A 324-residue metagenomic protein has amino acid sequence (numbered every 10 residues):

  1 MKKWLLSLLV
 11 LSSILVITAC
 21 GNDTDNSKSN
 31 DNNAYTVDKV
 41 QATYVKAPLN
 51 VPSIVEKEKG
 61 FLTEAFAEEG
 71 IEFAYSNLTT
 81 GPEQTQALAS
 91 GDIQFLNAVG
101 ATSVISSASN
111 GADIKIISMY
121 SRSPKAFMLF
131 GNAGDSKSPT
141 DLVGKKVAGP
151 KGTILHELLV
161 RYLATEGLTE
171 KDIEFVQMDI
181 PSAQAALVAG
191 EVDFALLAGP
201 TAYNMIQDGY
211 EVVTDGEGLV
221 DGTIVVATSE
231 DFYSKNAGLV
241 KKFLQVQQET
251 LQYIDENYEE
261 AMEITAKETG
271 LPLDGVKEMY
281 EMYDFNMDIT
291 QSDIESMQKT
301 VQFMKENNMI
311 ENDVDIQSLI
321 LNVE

Functional and structural regions predicted by a protein language model:
L8-L9, G21-D38: Short, low-complexity, disordered segments immediately C-terminal to signal peptides in bacterial exported proteins
V16-A19: C-terminal motif of bacterial Sec signal peptides marking the signal peptidase cleavage site
N30-A34, G131-V147, S234-A237: Flexible hinge/capping segments at coil-to-helix
A34-E58, K151: Extracytoplasmic "Venus flytrap"
V40-K46, T140-G152, Q252: Short loop->beta-strand "edge-of-pocket" segments that line small-molecule binding or catalytic clefts across diverse
A47, K235-M309: Secondary-structure end/capping motifs
N50-E56, S76-D113, K125-P139, E157 (+2 more regions): Pocket-flanking alpha-helical
T102, D172-T265: Pocket-lining segment of extracytoplasmic ligand-binding domains
